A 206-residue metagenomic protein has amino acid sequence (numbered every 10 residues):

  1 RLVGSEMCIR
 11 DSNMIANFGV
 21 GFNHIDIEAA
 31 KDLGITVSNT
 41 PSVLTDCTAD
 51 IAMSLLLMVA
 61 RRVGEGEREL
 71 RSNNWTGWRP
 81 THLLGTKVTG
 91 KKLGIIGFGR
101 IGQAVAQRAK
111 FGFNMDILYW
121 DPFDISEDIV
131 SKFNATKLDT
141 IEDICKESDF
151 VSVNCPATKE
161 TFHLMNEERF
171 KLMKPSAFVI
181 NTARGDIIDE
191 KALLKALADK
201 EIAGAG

Functional and structural regions predicted by a protein language model:
L2-I9: Short, small-residue-biased leader/transition segments that mark boundaries at the very start of proteins
I9, L93-I95: Hydrophobic Val/Ile/Leu positions in short beta-strands of Rossmann-like dinucleotide-binding domains
F18-G19, G34-D46, I141, A183: Short beta->alpha connector loops at strand-helix junctions that form conserved, small/polar/Pro-enriched
L33, P41-K92, A104-R108, G112 (+1 more regions): Phosphate-binding beta-alpha-beta segment of Rossmann-like dinucleotide-binding domains, i.e., the NAD(P)
T36, D116, T136: Residue-level detector of anion-binding/catalytic polar loops
F98-G99: Glycine-rich Rossmann-fold phosphate-binding loop(s) that bind the pyrophosphate of adenine dinucleotide cofactors
P122-G206: Rossmann-like adenosine-cofactor binding region
